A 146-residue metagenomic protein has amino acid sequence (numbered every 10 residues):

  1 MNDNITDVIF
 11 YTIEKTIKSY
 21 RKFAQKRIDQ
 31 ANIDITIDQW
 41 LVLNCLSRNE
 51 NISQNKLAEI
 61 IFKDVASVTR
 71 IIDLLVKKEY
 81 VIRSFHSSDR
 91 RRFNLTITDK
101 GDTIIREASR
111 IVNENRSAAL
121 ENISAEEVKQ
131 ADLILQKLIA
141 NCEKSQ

Functional and structural regions predicted by a protein language model:
M1-A31, C45: N-terminal leader segment of winged-helix/HTH proteins
M1-N4, A125-Q146: C-terminal regulatory/oligomerization modules of transcriptional regulators
K26-I35, R116-S124: Short amphipathic alpha-helical boundary/capping segments
N49-S53: Short capping segments at the starts of secondary-structure elements
Q54-N55, A66, D73, F93: Residues within helix-turn-helix
A58: The alpha-helix within a helix-turn-helix
D73-L133: Charged, amphipathic alpha-helical coiled-coil/dimerization segments
